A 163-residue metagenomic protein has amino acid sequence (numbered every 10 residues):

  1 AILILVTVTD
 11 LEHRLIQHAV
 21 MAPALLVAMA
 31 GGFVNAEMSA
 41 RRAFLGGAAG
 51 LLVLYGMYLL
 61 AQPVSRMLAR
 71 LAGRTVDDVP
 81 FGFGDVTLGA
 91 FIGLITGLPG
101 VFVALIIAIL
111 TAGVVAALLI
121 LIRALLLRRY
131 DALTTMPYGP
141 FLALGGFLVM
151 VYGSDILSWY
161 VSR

Functional and structural regions predicted by a protein language model:
A1-R163: A membrane-topology feature that recognizes alpha-helical transmembrane segments and their immediate juxtamembrane
